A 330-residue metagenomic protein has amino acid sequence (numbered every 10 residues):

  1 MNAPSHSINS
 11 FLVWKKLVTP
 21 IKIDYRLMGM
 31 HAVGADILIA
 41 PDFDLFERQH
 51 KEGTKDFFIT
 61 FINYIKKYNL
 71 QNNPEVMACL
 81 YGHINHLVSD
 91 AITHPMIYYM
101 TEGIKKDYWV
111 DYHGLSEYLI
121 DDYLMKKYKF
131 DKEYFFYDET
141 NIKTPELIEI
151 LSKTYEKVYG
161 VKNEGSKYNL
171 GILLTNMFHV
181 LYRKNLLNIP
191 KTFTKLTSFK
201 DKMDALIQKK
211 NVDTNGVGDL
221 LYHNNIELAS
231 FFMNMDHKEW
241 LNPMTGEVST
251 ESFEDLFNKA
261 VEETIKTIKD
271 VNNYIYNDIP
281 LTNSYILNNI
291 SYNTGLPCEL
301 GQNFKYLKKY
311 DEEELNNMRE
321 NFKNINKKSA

Functional and structural regions predicted by a protein language model:
M1-L80, D90-A330: N-terminal leader/auxiliary helical segments
